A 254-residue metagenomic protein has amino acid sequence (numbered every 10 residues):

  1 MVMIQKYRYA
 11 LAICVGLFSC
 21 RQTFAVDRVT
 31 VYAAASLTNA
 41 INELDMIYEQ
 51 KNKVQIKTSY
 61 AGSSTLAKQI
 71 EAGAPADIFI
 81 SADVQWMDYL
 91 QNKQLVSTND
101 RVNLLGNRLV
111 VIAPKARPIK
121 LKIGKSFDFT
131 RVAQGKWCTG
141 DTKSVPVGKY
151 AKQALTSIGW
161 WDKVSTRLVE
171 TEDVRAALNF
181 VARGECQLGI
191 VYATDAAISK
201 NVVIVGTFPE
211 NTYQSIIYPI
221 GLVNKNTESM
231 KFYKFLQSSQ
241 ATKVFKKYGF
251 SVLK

Functional and structural regions predicted by a protein language model:
V2-L11: Bacterial N-terminal signal peptides that target proteins for export
A10-S19: Bacterial N-terminal signal peptides
A25-K51, K57-Y60, S64-A74, S81-V84 (+3 more regions): Exported/periplasmic ABC-transporter solute-binding proteins
